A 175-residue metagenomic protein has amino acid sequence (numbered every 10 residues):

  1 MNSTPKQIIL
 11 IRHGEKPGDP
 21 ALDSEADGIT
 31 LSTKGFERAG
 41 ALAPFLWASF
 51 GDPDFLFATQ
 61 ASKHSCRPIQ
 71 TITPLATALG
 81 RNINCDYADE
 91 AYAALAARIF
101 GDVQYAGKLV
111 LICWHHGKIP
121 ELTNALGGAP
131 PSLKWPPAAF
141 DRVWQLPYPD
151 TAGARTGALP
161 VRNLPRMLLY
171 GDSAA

Functional and structural regions predicted by a protein language model:
N2-G107, K118-A175: Active-site-proximal alpha-helix that buttresses catalytic centers in soluble enzyme cores
V110: Mobile, glycine-rich extracellular loop/lid and propeptide segments that shape or gate substrate/ligand access
C113-H115: Short beta-strand segments
